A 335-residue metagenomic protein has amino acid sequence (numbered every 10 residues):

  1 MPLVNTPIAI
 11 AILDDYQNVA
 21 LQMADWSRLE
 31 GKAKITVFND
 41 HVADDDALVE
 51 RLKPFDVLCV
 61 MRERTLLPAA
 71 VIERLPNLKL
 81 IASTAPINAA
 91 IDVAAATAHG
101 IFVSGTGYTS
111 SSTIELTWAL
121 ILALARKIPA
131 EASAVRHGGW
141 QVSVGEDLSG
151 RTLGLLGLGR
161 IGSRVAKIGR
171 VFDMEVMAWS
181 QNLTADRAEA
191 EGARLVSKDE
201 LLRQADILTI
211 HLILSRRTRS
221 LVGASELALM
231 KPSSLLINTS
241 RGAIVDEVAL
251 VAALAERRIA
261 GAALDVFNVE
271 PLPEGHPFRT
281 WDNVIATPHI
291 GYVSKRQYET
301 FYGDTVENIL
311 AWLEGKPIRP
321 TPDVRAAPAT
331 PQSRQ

Functional and structural regions predicted by a protein language model:
M1-V57, M61-R62, D186, P331-Q335: N-terminal glycine-/charge-rich "phosphate-binding" loop or analogous flexible N-terminal tail
R28, K127, V142-P232: Rossmann-like dinucleotide/phosphate-binding beta-alpha-beta segment
L29, L48-R51, V71-R74, E200-Q204 (+2 more regions): Structural alpha-helical scaffold elements that stabilize or flank donor/cofactor-binding regions in carbohydrate
P54-R136, G145-E146: Phosphate/diphosphate ligand-binding glycine-rich loop within oxidoreductases
E63, P86, D206, L212-L214 (+2 more regions): Short glycine-/small-residue-rich Rossmann-like dinucleotide-binding loops
T65-L78, D92-A95, R217-L236, V248: Rossmann-fold NAD(P) dinucleotide-binding segment
V103, S233-Q335: Rossmann-like dinucleotide-binding domain for NAD(H)/NADP(H)
I114-S133, R151, K167-M174, G303-K316: Oxidoreductase and adenylate-handling cofactor-binding alpha/beta cores
